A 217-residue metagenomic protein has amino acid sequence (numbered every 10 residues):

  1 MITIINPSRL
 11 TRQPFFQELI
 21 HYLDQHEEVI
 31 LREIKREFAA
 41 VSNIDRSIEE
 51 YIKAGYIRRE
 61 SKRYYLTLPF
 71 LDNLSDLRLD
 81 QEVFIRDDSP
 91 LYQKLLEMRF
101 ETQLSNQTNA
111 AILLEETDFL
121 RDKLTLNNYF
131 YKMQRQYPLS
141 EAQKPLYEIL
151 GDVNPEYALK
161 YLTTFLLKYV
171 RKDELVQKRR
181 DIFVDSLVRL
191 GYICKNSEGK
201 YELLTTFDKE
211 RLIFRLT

Functional and structural regions predicted by a protein language model:
M1-R9: Short, Lys/Arg-enriched N-terminal segment that forms or immediately precedes the first helix of a structured domain
T11-R32, D87-Q177: Short amphipathic alpha-helical interface segments
I30-S42, S61-L79: A cross-kingdom feature marking solvent-exposed beta-strand/loop segments within repeated, beta-rich binding/scaffold
F38-K53, D173-L190: Short amphipathic alpha-helical interaction segments
I52-R63, V188-G199: A short, conserved structural fragment
R63-P69, G199-T206: Minor-groove-contacting beta-hairpin "wing" of winged helix-turn-helix DNA-binding domains
F70-L104, F207-T217: Short, amphipathic alpha-helical interaction segments positioned at domain boundaries
R171-R179, G199, L204: A charged, low-hydrophobicity C-terminal interaction/regulatory region common to genome-maintenance complexes
